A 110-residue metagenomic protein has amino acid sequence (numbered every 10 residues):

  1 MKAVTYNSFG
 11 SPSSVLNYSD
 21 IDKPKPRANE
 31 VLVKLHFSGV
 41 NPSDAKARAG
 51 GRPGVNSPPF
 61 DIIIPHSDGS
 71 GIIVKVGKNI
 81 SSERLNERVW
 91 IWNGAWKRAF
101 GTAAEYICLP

Functional and structural regions predicted by a protein language model:
M1-K2: Extreme N-terminal starter segment of soluble prokaryotic enzymes
N7-V15, S67: Extracellular beta-rich ligand/substrate-recognition surface
P12-Y18, P53-V55: Short gly/ser/thr-rich secondary-structure transition/capping motifs
S14, A45, S82, A99-T102: Alpha-helix N-cap/helix-start motif
S19, E87, A104-E105: Extracytoplasmic/periplasmic beta-strand context in beta-sandwich domains, especially the cupredoxin/COX2 CuA-binding
D22-V40, R52-A95: Glycine-rich beta-strand-centered segment in the early N-terminal region that forms part of a ligand/cofactor-binding
S43-A49: Cytochrome P450 core scaffold surrounding the K-helix E-X-X-R motif and the conserved "meander" helix-loop region
K97-P110: A structural motif shared across PLP-dependent enzymes of the aminotransferase-like
